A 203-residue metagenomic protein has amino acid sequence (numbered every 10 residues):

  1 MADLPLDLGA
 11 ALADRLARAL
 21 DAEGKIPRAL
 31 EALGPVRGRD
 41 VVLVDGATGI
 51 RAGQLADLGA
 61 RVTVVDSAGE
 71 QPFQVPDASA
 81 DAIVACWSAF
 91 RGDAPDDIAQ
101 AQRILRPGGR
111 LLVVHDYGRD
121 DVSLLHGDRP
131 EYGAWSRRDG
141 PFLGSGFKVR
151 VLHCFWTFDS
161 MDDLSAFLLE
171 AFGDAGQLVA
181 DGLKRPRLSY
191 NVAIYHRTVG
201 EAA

Functional and structural regions predicted by a protein language model:
P5-D7, L16-R39: Conserved alpha-helix/loop element of class I SAM-dependent methyltransferases that forms part of the SAM/SAH-binding
V36-G49: Conserved class I S-adenosyl-L-methionine
T48-A60: Conserved SAM-binding loop of SAM-dependent methyltransferases across substrates and taxa, primarily the Class I
P72-I83: A short acidic, Gly/Pro-enriched loop at the edge of an enzyme's catalytic core that lines a small-molecule cofactor
A85-S88: A short beta-strand submotif of the Rossmann-like class I SAM-dependent methyltransferase core that lines
F90-A101: A short, conserved alpha-helix within the catalytic core of class I
R110-P141: Conserved class I S-adenosyl-L-methionine
F142-L143, K148-A203: Conserved Class I S-adenosyl-L-methionine
